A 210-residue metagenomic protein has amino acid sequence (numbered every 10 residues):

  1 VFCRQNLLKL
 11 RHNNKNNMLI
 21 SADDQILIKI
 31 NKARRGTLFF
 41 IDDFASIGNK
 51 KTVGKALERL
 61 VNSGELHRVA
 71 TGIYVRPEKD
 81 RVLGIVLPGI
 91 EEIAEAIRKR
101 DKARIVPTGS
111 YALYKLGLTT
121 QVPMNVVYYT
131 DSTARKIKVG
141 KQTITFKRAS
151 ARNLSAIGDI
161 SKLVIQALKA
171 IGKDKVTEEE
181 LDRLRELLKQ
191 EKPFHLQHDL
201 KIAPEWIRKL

Functional and structural regions predicted by a protein language model:
V1-N17: Short, intrinsically disordered or compositionally biased N-terminal tails of bacterial proteins
L19-I97: Short beta-edge/loop segments at beta->alpha junctions of small alpha/beta modules that act as binding/recognition
V53, T108-G109, I160: Amphipathic alpha-helical interface surfaces
A70-G72, A103-V139: Short gly/ser-rich loop at a beta-strand->alpha-helix junction or flexible surface loop bordering the NTP-binding
I97, L116, A167-I171: Generic structural signal for hydrophobic core residues of well-folded globular domains
R100: Basic nucleic-acid-binding interfaces
K138-R148: A short, charged helix-loop
R148-L210: Hydrophobic alpha-helical interaction segments
